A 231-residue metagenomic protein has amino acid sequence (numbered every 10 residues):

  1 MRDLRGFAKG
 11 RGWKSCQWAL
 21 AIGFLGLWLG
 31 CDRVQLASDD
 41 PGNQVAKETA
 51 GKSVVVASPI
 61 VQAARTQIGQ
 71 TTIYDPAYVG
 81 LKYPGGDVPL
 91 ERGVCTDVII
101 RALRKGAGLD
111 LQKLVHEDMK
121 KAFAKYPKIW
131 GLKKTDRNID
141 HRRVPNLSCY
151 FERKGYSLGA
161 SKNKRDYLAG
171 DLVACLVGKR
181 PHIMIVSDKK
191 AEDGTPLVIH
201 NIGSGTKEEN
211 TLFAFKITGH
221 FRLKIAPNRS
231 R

Functional and structural regions predicted by a protein language model:
M1-W13: N-terminal secretory signal peptides that target proteins for export/translocation
A19-F24: Sec-dependent N-terminal signal peptides
L29-G30: C-terminal motif of bacterial Sec signal peptides marking the signal peptidase cleavage site
R33-S148, Y156: N-terminal capping segments
V61, K120-N201: ...with weaker cross-activation on analogous glycine-rich loops/strands in unrelated enzymes
L111-K113, V186, K216-G219: A structural signal for short, hydrophobic beta-strand segments that form beta-sheets in beta-rich/all-beta domains
D193-R231: Low-complexity, Gly/Ser/Thr/Pro-rich intrinsically disordered linker/tail segments
